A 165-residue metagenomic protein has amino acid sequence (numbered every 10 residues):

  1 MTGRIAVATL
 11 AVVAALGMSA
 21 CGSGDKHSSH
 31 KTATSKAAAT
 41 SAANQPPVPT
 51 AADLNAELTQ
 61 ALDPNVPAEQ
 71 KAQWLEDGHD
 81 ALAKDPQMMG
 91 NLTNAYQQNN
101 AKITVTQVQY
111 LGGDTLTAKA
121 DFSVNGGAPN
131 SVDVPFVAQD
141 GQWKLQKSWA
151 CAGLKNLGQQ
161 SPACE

Functional and structural regions predicted by a protein language model:
M1-A11: N-terminal export and membrane-targeting signals
G3, G22, M89-A128: Surface-exposed, charged secondary-structure patches
V12, G22-A43: Short, low-complexity, disordered segments immediately C-terminal to signal peptides in bacterial exported proteins
G17-A20: C-terminal motif of bacterial Sec signal peptides marking the signal peptidase cleavage site
A39-M89: Core segments of small alpha/beta cavity-forming domains
P46-P47, A61, K147-E165: Low-complexity, intrinsically disordered terminal/linker segments enriched in charged and Gly/Pro repeats
A118, L145-S148: Short hydrophobic/aromatic-rich beta-strand segments that constitute the beta-sheet cores of beta-sandwich/beta-barrel
P129-K144: A short, surface-exposed beta-strand/turn
